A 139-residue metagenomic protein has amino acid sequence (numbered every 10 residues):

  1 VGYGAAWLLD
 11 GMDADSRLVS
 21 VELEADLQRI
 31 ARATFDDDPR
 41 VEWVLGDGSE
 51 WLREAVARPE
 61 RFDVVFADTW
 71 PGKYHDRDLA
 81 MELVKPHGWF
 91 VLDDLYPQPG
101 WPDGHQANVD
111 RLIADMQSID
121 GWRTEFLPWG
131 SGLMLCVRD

Functional and structural regions predicted by a protein language model:
V1-D139: S-adenosylmethionine/decaboxylated-SAM
